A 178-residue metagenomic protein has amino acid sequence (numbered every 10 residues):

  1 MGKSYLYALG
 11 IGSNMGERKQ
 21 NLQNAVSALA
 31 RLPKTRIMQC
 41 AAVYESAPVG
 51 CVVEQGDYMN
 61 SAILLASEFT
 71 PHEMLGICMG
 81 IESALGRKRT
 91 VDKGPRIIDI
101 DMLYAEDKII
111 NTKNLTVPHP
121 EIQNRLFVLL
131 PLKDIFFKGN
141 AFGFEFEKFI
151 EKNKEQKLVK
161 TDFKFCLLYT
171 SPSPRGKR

Functional and structural regions predicted by a protein language model:
G2-L9, M15-V91, E106-D107: Nucleotide and nucleotide-moiety/phosphate-recognizing core
L9, Y104, F127-L129: Short hydrophobic-aromatic micro-motifs
S13, I100, L130: Active-site flanking residues adjacent to catalytic metal/cofactor-binding acidic residues
V26-L29, I110-Q123: A short alpha/beta connector and helix-capping loop motif
Q55, G94, P118-P120: Short secondary-structure boundary/capping segments
R96-A105: Catalytic metal-binding acidic patch
P118-L168: GST superfamily/GST-like fold recognition
Y169-R178: Single conserved hydrophobic/aromatic residue that forms the stacking wall/gate of nucleotide- or nucleobase-binding
